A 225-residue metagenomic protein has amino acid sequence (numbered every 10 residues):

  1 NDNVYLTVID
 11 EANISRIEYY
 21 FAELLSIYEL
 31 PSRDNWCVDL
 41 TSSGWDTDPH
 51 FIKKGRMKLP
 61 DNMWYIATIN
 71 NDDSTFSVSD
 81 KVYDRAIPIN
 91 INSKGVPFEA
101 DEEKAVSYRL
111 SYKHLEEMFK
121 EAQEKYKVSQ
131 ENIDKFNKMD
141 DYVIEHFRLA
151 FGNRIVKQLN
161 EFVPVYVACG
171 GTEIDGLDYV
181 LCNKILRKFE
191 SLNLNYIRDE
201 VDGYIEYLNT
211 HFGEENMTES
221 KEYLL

Functional and structural regions predicted by a protein language model:
N1-L225: C-terminal regulatory/interaction module of P-loop NTP-utilizing enzymes
